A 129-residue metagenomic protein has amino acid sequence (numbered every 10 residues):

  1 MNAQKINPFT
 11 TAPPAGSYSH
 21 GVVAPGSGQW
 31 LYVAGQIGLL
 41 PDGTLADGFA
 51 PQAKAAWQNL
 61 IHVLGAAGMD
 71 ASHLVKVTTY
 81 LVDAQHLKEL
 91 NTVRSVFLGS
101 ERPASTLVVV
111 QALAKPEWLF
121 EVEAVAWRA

Functional and structural regions predicted by a protein language model:
M1-V75, L81-A129: N-terminal presequence-like segments and the immediate start of the first folded domain
